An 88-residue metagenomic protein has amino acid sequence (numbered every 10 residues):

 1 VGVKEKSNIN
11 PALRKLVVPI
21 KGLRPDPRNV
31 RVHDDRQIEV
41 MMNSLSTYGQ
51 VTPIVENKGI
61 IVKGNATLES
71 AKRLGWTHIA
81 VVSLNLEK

Functional and structural regions predicted by a protein language model:
V1-E87: Short, charged/polar connector segments at secondary-structure boundaries
